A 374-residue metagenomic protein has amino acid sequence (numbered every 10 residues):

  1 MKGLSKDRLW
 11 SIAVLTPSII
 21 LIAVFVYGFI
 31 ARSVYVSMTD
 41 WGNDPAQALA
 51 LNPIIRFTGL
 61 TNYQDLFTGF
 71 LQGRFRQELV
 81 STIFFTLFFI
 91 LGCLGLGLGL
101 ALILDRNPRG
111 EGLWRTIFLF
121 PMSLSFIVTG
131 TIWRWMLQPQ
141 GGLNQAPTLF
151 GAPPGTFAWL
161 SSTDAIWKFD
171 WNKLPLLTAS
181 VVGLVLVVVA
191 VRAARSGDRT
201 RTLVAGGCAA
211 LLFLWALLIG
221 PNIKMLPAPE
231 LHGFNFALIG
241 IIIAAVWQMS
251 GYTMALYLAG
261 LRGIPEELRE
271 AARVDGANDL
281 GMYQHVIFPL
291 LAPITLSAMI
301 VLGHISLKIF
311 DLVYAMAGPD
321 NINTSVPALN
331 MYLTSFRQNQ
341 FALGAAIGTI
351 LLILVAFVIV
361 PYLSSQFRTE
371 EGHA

Functional and structural regions predicted by a protein language model:
L4-A374: A structural signal for multi-pass alpha-helical bundles of membrane permease subunits that mediate small-molecule
